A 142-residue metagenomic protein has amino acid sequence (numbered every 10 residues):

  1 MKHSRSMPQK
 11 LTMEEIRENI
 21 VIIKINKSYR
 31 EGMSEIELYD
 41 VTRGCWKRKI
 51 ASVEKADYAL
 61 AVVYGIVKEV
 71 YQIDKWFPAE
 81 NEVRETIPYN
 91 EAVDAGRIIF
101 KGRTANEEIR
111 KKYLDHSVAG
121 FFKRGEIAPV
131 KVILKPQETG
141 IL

Functional and structural regions predicted by a protein language model:
M1-Y58, V63-I66, E107-K112, H116-L142: Compositionally biased, charged N-terminal/linker segments
I23, Y71, I99-A105: Short beta-strand element of the conserved SAM-dependent methyltransferase core
A61-V63, V67, V83, P88: Positively charged, phosphate-engaging catalytic surfaces used for nucleic-acid and nucleotide handling
K68-P78: Short beta-strand-centered aromatic/proline hotspots
Q72, E82-V83, K111-H116: Short conserved micro-motifs at the rims of enzyme active sites and ligand-binding pockets
K75, I98, A119-G120: Short non-domain terminal segments
A79-R103: Short, solvent-exposed secondary-structure boundary/capping segments
